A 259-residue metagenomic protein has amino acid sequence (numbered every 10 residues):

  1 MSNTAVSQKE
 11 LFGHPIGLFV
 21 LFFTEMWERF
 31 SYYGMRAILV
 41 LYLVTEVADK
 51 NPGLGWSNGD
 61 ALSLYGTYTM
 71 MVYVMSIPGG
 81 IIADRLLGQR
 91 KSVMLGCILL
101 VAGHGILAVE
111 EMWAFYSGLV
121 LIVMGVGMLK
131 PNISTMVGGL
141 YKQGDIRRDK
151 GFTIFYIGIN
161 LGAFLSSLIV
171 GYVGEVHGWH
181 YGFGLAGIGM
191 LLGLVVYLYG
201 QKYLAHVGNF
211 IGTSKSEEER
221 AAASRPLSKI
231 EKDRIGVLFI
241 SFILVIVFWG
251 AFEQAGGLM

Functional and structural regions predicted by a protein language model:
M1-V20, Q143, G171-M259: Intracellular loop-helix junctions on the cytosolic face of multi-pass helical membrane proteins
M26, G103, A114-L129, F242: Hydrophobic core of transmembrane alpha-helices in multi-pass small-molecule transporters, especially MFS/SLC-type
R36-A37, P78, N160-H177: A gly/Pro-rich, aromatic-decorated transmembrane alpha-helix motif that marks the paired, flexible gating helices
A37-D60, G257-M259: Short amphipathic helix-loop junctions that connect adjacent transmembrane helices in Major Facilitator Superfamily/SLC
L62-A83, K130, F164-S166: Central cavity-lining transmembrane alpha-helices of secondary-active solute carriers, predominantly the Major
R85-C97, D145: Cytoplasmic membrane-interface "Motif A"-like loop-to-helix N-cap segments of 12-TM Major Facilitator Superfamily
L95-Y116: C-terminal ends and interior cores of transmembrane alpha-helices in multi-pass membrane transporters/permeases
M128-Q143: Intracellular juxtamembrane helix-capping segments at the cytosolic ends of symmetry-related transmembrane helices
